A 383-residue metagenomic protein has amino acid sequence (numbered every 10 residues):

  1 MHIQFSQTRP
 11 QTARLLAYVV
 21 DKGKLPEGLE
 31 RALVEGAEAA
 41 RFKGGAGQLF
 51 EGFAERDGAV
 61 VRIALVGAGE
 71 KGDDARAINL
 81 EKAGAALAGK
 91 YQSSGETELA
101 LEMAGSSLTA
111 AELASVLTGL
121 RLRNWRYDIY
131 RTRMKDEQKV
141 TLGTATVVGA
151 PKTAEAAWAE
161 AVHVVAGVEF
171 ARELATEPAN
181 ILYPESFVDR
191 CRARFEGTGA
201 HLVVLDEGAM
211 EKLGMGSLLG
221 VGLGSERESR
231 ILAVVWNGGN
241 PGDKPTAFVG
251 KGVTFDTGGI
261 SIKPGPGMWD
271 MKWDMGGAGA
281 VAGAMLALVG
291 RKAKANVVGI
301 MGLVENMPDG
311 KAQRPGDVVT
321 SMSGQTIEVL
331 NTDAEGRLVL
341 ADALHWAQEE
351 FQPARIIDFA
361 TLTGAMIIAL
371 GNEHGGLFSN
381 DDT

Functional and structural regions predicted by a protein language model:
M1-G252: Short amphipathic alpha-helical segment within the helicase RecA-like ATPase core that mediates nucleic-acid
F187-T383: A generic structural signal for tightly packed, nonpolar segments enriched in small/aliphatic residues
